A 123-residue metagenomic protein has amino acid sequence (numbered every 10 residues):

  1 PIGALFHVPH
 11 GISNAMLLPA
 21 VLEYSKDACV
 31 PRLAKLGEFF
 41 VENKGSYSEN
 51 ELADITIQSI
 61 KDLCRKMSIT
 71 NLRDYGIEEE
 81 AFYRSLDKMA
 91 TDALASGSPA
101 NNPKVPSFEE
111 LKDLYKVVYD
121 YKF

Functional and structural regions predicted by a protein language model:
P1-D62: Active-site segments that bind and position negatively charged phosphate/pyrophosphate groups
L33, N43-F123: C-terminal charged capping/lid subdomain of soluble metabolic enzymes
